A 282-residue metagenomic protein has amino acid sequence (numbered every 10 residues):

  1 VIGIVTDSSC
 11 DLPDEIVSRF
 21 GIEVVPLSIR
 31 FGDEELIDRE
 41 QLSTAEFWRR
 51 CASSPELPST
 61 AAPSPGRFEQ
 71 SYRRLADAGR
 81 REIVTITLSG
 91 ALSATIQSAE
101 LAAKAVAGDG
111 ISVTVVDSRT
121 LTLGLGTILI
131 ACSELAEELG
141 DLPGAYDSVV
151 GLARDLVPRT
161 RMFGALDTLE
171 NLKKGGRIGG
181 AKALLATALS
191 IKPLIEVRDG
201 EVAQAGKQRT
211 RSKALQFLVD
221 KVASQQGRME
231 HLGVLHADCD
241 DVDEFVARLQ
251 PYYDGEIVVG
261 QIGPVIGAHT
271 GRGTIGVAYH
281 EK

Functional and structural regions predicted by a protein language model:
V1-I2, R80: Local beta-strand N-terminus motif with an aromatic residue
G3, S9-E23, L27-R30, P55 (+3 more regions): Mixed-charge interfacial surface used for oligomerization/domain docking and macromolecular partner engagement
E34-T85, S89-G108: Class I S-adenosyl-L-methionine
